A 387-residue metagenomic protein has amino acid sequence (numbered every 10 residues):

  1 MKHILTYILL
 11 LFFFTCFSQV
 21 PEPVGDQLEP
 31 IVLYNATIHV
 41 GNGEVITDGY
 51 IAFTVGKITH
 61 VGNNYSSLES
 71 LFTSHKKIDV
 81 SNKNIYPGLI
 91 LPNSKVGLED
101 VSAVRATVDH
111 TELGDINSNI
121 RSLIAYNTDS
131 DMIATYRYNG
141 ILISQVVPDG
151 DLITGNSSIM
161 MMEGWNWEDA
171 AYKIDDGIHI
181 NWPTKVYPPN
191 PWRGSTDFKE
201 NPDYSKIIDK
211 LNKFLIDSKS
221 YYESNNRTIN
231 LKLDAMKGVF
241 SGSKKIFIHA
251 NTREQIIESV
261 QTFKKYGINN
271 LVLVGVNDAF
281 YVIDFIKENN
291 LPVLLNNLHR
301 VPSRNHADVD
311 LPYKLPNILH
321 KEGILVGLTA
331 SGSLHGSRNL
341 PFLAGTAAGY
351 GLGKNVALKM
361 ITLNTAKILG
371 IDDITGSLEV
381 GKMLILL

Functional and structural regions predicted by a protein language model:
M1-V24: Bacterial Sec-dependent N-terminal signal peptides
V20-A36: Short N-terminal segments immediately surrounding and downstream of signal-peptide cleavage
E29-L33, S70-L123, Y138: Replace "His-x-His-based motif
A36, I51, G56, N82 (+8 more regions): Divalent metal-coordination and catalytic microenvironments
I38, N42-Y86: Histidine-rich, glycine-flanked metal-binding segment
D48, V147, Y222-P312, K367-L369 (+1 more regions): Active-site core of metal-dependent hydrolases
T107-T111, N119, K245, K287 (+2 more regions): His/Asp/Glu-enriched, well-ordered alpha-helical/loop segment that forms or immediately abuts the divalent-metal
M132, R137-N270: Polyanionic/metal-chelating signatures
